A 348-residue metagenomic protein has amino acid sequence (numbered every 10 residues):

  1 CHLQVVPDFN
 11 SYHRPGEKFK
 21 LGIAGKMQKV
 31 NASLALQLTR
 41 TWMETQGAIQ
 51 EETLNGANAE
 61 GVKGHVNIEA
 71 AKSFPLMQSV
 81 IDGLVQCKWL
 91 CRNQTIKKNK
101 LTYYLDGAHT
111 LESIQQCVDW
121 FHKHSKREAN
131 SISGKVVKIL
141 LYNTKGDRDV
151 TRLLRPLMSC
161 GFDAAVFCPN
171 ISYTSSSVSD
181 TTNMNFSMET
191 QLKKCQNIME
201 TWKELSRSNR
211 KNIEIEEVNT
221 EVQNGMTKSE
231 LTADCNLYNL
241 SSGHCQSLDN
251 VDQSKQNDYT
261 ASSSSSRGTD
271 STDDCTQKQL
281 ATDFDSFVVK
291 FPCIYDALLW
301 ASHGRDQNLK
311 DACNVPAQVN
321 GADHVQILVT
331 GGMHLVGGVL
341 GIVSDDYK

Functional and structural regions predicted by a protein language model:
Q4, R14-A164: Nucleotide phosphate-binding/pyrophosphate-handling subdomain across enzymes that bind or process nucleotide phosphates
P7-Y12, I171: Beta-strand-loop-alpha "switch" segments that mediate conformational coupling across diverse proteins
N10-H13, L335-G337: Short, active-site-adjacent cap segments at secondary-structure transitions
Y103, L111, R155-D323: C-terminal helical cap/extension that packs against the catalytic core of soluble nucleotide-cofactor enzymes
S113, D149-T151, S175-S176, L335-V339: Short active-site-adjacent structural elements
S125, S133-K135, P316-N320, Q326 (+1 more regions): RNase H-like, metal-dependent nuclease domains and their acidic two-metal-ion catalytic environment used
G332: Active-site-proximal loop/hinge segments that shape catalytic or ion-binding/gating pockets
V336-K348: Active-site-adjacent alpha-helix immediately C-terminal to a catalytic or transition-state-stabilizing loop
